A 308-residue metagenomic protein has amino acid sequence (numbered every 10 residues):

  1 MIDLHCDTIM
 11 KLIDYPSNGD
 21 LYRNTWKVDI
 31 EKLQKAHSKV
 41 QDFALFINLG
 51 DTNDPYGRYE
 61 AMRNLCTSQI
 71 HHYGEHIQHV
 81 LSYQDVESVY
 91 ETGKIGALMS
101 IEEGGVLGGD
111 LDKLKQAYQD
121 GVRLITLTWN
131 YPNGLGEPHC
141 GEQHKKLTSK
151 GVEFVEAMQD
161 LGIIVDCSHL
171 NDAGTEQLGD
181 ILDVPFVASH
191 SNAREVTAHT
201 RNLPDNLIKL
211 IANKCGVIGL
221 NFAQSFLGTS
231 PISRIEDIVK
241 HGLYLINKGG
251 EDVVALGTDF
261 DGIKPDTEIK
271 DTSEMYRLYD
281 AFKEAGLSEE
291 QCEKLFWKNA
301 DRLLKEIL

Functional and structural regions predicted by a protein language model:
M1-L220, S225-G228, L243-I246, V253 (+2 more regions): Extended, charged catalytic domains and RNA/DNA-binding interfaces, predominantly in divalent-metal-using enzymes
F46-N48, G262, F296-R302: A short, acidic, flexible beta-alpha connecting loop/helix-capping segment that sits on the rim of active
F222, G249-T272: Short acidic/histidine-rich active-site segments
G228-R234, K264-I269: Short, glycine/charged-rich beta-strand-loop motifs at protein surfaces that mediate ligand recognition and catalysis
S233-E251: Active-site/ligand-binding-proximal alpha/beta "capping" segment
K270-L308: Mid-to-C-terminal alpha-helical segments outside catalytic/metal-binding sites
